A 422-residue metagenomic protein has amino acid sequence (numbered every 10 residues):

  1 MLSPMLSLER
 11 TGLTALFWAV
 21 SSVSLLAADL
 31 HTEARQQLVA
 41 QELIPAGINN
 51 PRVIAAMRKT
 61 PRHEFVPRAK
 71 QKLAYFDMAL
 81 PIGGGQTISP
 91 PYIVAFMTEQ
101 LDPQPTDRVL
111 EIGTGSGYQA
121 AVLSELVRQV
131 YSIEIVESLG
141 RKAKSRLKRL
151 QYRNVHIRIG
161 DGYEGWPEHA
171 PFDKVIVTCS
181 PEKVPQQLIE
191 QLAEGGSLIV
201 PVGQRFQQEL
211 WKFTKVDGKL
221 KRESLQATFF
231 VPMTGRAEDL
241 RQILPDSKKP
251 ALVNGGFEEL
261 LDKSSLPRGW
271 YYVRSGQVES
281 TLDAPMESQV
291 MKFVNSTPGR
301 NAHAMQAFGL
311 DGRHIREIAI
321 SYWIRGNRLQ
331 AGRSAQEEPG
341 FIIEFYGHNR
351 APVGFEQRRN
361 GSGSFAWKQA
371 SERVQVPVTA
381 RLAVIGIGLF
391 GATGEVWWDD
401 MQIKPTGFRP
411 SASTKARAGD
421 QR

Functional and structural regions predicted by a protein language model:
M1-A15: Bacterial N-terminal signal peptides that target proteins for export
V23-A27: Sec/Tat signal peptide C-region and signal peptidase I cleavage site
A28-L110, L126, R141, K148-R149 (+1 more regions): Class I SAM-dependent transferase core
F65-R68, K221, P232-T234, L260-G269 (+1 more regions): Short, solvent-exposed loop/turn elements at domain surfaces
K70-G83, G195-V200, F206-Q207, V273-Q277 (+1 more regions): Short, surface-exposed polybasic-and-hydrophobic patches located at secondary-structure transitions
D102-V216: Conserved nucleotide-cofactor-binding alpha/beta core module
G203-A251: Active-site capping/gating segments
R241-R422: Extracellular and organelle-lumenal recognition/adhesion modules and their flexible linkers in secreted
